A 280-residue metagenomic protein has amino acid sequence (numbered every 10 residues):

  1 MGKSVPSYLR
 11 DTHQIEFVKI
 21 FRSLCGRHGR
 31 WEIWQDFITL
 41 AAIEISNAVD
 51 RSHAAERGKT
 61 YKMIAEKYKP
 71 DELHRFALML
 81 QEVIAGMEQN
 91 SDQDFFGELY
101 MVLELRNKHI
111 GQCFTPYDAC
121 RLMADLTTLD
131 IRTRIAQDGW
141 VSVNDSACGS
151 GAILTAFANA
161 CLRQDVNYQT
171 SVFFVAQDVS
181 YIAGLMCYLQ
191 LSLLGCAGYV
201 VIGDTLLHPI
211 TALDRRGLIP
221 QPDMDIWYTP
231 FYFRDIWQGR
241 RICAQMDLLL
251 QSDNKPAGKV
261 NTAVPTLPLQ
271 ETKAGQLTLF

Functional and structural regions predicted by a protein language model:
G2-D165: Class I S-adenosyl-L-methionine
T12, T39, T60, T115 (+11 more regions): Residue-identity detector for threonine
F17, F21, V172, I226-W227 (+1 more regions): Generic preference for hydrophobic/aromatic residues in regular secondary structure cores
R22, S46, D50, S142-G149 (+2 more regions): Unusually extended, aromatic-enriched hydrophobic runs near protein termini
Q93-R106, I110, F114, G151 (+5 more regions): Aromatic-enriched hydrophobic runs in primary sequence
Y117-P222: Conserved S-adenosyl-L-methionine
Q190-F280: S-adenosylmethionine
